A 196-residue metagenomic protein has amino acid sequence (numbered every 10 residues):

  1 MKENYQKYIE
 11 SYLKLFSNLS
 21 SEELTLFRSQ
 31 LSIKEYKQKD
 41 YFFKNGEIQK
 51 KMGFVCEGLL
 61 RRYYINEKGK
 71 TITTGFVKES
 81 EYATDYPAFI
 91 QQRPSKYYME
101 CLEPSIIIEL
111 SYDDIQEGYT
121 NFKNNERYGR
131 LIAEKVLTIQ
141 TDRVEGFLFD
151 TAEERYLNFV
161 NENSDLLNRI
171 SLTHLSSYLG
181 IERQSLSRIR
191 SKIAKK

Functional and structural regions predicted by a protein language model:
M1-S32, A88: Cyclic nucleotide-binding regulatory module and flanking cytosolic helices
S32, Y41, L59-Y64, I106-I107: Short beta-strand segments in beta-sandwich/barrel cores
K39, K50-R61, K68, S80: Glycine- and acidic-residue-biased ligand/ion/polar-headgroup-sensing regions
F42-E47: Short phosphate-coordinating micro-motif centered on Lys-Gly-acidic
N66-T73: Hydrophobic/aromatic-rich structural module bridging two neighboring secondary-structure elements via a short loop
T73-R130: Cyclic-nucleotide recognition modules
D150-K196: Phosphate-/nucleic-acid-contacting segments
